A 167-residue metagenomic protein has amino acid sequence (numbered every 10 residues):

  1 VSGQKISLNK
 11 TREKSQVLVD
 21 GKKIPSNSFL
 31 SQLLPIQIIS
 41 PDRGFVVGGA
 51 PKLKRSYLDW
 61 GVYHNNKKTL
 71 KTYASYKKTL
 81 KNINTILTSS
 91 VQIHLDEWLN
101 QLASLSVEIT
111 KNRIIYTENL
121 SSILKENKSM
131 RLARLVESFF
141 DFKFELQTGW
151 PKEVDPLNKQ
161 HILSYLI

Functional and structural regions predicted by a protein language model:
V1-L53, D59-T69, E126, N158: Nucleotide-state sensing region of NTPase/ATPase domains
S2, A50-P51, A74, A103 (+2 more regions): A sequence-composition feature that detects small, non-aromatic residues
S7, T11, T69-T72, T79 (+4 more regions): Residue-identity detector for threonine
F45-V46, K52, S56-I93, N100: Long, charged N-terminal accessory/stalk domains
S89, I93-I167: Conserved NTPase motor "head" modules and their coupling/switch loops across ABC/AAA+ ATPases, GTPases, and GHKL ATPases
